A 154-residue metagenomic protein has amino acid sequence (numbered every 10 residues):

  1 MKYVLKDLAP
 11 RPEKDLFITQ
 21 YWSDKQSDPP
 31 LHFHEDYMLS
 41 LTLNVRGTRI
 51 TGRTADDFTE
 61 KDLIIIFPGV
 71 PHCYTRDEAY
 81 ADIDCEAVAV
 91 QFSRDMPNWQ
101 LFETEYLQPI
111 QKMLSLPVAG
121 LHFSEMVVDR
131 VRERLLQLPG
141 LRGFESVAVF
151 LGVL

Functional and structural regions predicted by a protein language model:
M1-I64: Generic protein-terminus/edge-of-domain signal
K2-R11, P68-Q137: A hydrophobic/aromatic-rich effector-binding and dimerization subdomain of bacterial HTH-type transcriptional regulators
Q20, S40, C73-T75, Q91 (+1 more regions): Residues in well-ordered beta-strands of folded domains
D28, I50, W99, P139-R142: Generic anion/oxyanion-binding catalytic loop in active/binding sites
G47, V118-A119, G143: Generic structural signal for secondary-structure transition and capping sites
D57-C73, F150-V153: Conserved long hydrophobic alpha-helices within structured protein cores
Q137-L154: Hydrophobic, aromatic-enriched interface-forming segments
